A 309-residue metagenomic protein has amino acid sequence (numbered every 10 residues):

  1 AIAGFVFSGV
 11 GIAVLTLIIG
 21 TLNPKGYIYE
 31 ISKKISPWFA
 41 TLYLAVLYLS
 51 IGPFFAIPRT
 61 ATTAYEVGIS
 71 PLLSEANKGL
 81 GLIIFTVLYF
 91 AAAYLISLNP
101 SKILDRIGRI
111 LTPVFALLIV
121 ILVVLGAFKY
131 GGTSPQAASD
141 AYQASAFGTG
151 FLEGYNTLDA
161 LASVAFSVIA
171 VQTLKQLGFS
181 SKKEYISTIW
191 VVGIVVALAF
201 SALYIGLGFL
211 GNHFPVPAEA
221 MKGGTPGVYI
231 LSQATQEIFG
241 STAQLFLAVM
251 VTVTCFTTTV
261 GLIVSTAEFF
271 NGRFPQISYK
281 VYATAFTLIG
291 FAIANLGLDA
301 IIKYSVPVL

Functional and structural regions predicted by a protein language model:
F5-S32, L44-I57: Juxtamembrane transmembrane-helix boundary signature
F7-L15, V114-G126, I189-V216, F286-T287 (+1 more regions): Selective recognition of specific alpha-helical transmembrane segments in multi-pass small-molecule
P24, E30, L88-L111, Q176-F179 (+1 more regions): Membrane-water interface regions at transmembrane-helix termini and the short interhelical loops of multi-pass membrane
Y27-S36, L203-F256, N295-L298, V306-P307: TM-loop-TM module centered on a large, flexible mid-protein loop between adjacent transmembrane helices in multi-pass
Y43-V46, L73-L98, V114-Y130, A160-Q172 (+5 more regions): Transmembrane alpha-helical segments of multi-pass small-molecule transport proteins
L49, L125-G132, D140-L207, A248-C255: Hydrophobic, membrane-embedded alpha-helices of multi-pass small-molecule transporters
S97-G126, G193, S305-L309: Membrane-interface loop-to-helix entry segments
N99-I110, F147, A170-A199, P217-I230 (+1 more regions): Hydrophobic, small-residue-rich membrane helices and short re-entrant helix-turn-helix hairpins that build
